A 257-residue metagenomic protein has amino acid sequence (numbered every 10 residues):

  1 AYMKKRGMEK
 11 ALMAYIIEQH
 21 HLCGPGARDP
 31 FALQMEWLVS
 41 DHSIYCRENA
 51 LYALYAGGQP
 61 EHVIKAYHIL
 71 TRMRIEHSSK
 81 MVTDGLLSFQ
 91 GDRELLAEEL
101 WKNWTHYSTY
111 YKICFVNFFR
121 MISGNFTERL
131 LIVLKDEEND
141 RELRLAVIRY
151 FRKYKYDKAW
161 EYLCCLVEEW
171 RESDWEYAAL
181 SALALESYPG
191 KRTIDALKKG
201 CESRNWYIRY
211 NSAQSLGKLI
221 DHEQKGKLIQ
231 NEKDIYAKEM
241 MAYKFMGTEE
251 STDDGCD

Functional and structural regions predicted by a protein language model:
A1-M3, P25-V39, Q59-T71, D92-N103 (+5 more regions): Amphipathic alpha-helical scaffolding segments comprising HEAT/armadillo-like alpha-solenoid repeats
A1-R6, A11: N-terminal topogenic membrane-targeting module
K5-G7, H42-I44, R74-S79, Y107-S108 (+4 more regions): Short inter-helical turns and helix N-cap capping residues of alpha-solenoid HEAT/ARM repeat scaffolds
E9-G24, E48-G58, S79-G91, K102 (+6 more regions): Structural detector for internal amphipathic alpha-helices that build alpha-solenoid repeat scaffolds
N205-Q214, G226: C-terminal structured domain segments
